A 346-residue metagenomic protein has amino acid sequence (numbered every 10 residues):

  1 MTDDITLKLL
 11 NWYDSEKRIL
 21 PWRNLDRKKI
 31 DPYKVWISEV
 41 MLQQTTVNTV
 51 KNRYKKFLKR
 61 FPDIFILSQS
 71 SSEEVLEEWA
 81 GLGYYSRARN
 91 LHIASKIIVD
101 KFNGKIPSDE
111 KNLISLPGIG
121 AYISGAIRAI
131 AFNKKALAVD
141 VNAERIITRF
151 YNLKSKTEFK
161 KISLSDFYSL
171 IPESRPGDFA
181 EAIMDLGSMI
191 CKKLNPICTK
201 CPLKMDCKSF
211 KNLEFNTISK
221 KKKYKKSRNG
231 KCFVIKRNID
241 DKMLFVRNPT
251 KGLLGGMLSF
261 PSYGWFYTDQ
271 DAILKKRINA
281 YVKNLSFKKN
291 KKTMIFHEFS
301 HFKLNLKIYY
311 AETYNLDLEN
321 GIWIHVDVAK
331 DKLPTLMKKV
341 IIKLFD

Functional and structural regions predicted by a protein language model:
M1-N24, S188-D346: Intrinsically disordered, low-complexity, charged terminal extensions of DNA damage-control enzymes
D3-I197, L203-K208, N212-L213, N279 (+1 more regions): Catalytic cores of DNA base-excision repair glycosylases
